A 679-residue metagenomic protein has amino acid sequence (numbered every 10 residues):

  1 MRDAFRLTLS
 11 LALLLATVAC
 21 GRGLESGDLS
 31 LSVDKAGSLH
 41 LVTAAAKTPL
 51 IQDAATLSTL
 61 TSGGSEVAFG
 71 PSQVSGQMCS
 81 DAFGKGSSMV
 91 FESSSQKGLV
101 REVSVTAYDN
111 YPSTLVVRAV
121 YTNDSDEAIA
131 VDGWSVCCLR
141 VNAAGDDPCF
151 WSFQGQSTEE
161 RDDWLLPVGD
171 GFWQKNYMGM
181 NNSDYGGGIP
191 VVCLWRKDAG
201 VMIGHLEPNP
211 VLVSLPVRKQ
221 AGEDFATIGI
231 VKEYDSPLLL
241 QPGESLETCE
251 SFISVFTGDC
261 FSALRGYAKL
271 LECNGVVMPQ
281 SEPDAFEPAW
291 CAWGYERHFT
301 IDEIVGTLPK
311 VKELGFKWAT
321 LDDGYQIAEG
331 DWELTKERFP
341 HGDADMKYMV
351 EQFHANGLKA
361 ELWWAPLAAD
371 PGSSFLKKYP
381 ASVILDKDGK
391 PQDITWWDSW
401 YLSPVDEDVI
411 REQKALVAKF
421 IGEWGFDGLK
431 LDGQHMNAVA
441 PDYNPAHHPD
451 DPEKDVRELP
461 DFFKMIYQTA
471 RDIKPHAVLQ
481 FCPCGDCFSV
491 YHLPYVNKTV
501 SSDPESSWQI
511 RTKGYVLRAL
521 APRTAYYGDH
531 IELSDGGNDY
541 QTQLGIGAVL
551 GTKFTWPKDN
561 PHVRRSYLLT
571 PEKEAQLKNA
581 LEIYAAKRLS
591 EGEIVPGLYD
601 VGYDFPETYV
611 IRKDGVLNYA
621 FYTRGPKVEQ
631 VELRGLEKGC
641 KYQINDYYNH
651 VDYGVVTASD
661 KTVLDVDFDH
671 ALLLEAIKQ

Functional and structural regions predicted by a protein language model:
L13-L24: Bacterial Sec-dependent signal peptides at the C-terminal "C-region" and cleavage site
R22-R218, D224, N645-D652: Polysaccharide-binding surfaces and accessory modules of carbohydrate-active proteins
D28, L238-T257, D669-I677: Short Pro-Gly-centered flexible turn/kink motifs
S183-A199, D600-C640, L673: Carbohydrate-binding surface patches
P283-F286, W290-A418, W424, G428 (+1 more regions): Aromatic-lined carbohydrate-binding/catalytic grooves of carbohydrate-active enzymes
F375-R411, R457-R564: Glycan-recognition surfaces
G547-V601: Aromatic- and carboxylate-lined catalytic core of secreted/periplasmic carbohydrate-active enzymes
G654-Q679: C-terminal beta-strand-rich structural cap/linker in extracellular carbohydrate-active enzymes
